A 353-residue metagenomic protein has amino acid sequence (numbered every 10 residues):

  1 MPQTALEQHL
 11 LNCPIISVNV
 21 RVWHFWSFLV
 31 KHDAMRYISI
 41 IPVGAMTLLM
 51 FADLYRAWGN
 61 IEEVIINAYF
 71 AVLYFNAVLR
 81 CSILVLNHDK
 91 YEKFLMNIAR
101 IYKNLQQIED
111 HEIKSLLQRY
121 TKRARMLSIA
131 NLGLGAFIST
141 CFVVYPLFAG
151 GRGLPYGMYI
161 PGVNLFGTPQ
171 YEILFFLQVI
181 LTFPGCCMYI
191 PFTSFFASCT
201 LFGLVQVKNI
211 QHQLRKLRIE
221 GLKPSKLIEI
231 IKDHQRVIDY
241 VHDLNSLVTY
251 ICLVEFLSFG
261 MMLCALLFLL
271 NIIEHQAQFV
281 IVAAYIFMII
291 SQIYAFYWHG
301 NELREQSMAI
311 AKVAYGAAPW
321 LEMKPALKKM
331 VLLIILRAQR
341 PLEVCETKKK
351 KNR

Functional and structural regions predicted by a protein language model:
M1-A68, A99-T200, V205-E229, Y250 (+1 more regions): Helix-loop-helix junctions within predominantly alpha-helical proteins
I66-K93, G185-F202, Q292-E302: Hydrophobic alpha-helical membrane-embedded segments
Y69-V72, L134-F137, L204, I231-H234 (+5 more regions): Generic structural concept
C81-L86, Y91, K103-Q107, Q213-L227 (+2 more regions): Short intracellular "coupling" helices and adjacent cytoplasmic loop segments at the cytosolic face of multi-pass
K93-K103, V205, N209-K216, I228-D243 (+1 more regions): Short amphipathic alpha-helical coupling elements at transmembrane boundaries
F195, I272-H275, F279-R353: C-terminal transmembrane module of eukaryotic multi-pass membrane proteins
P224-S258, K328, L333-I335: Intracellular effector-coupling site of seven-transmembrane GPCRs, centered on the ICL3-to-TM6 transition
H234, F256-L267, H275, F279 (+1 more regions): Divalent metal-binding acidic/histidine catalytic loops
